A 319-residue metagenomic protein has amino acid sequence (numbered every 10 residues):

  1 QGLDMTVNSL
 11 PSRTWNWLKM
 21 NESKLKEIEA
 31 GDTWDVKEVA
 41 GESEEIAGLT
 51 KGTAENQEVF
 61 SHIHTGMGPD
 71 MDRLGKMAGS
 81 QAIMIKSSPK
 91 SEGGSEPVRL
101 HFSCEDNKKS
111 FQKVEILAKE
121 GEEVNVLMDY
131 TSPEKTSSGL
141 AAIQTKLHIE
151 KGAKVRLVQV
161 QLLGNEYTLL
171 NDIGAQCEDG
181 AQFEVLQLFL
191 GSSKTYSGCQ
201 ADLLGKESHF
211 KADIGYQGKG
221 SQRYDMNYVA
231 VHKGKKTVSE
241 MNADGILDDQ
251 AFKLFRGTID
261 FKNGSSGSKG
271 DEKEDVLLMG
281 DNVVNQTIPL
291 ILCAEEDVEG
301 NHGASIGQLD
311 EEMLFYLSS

Functional and structural regions predicted by a protein language model:
Q1-I83, S88-K90: Long, low-complexity, mixed-charge
S61-S319: Conserved beta-strand/loop scaffold segments within soluble protein domains that form the structured core and edges
